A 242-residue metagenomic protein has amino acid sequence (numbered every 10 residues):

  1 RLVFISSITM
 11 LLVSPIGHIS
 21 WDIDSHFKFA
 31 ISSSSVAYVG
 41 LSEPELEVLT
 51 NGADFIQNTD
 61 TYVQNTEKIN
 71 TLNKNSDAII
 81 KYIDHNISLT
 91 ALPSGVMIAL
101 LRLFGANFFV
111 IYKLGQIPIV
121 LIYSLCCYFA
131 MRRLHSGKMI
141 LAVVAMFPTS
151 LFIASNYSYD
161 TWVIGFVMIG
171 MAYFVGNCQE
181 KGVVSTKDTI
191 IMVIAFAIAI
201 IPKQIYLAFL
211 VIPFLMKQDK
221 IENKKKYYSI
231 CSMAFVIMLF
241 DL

Functional and structural regions predicted by a protein language model:
R1-L2, I140, V163, K187-A195 (+2 more regions): Alpha-helical transmembrane segments of integral membrane proteins
R1-T66, M233-L242: Transmembrane signal-anchor helices characteristic of membrane glycosylation enzymes that use polyprenol
I31-L114: Interfacial juxtamembrane loops and adjacent helix segments that form the catalytic/substrate-binding surfaces
A106-F109, Y128-T149: Transmembrane-helix signature of polytopic, membrane-embedded enzymes that assemble or transfer cell-envelope glycans
F129, I164-K181, I190-F196: Specific aromatic-rich, kink-prone transmembrane helix
F152, D188-Q204, F209-L215: Membrane-interface alpha helices of multi-pass inner-membrane proteins
N156-V163: Short acidic/glycine- and proline-prone juxtamembrane loop motifs at membrane-interface regions of multi-pass membrane
Y173-V183, L207-M238: Perimembrane helix-loop-helix junctions
